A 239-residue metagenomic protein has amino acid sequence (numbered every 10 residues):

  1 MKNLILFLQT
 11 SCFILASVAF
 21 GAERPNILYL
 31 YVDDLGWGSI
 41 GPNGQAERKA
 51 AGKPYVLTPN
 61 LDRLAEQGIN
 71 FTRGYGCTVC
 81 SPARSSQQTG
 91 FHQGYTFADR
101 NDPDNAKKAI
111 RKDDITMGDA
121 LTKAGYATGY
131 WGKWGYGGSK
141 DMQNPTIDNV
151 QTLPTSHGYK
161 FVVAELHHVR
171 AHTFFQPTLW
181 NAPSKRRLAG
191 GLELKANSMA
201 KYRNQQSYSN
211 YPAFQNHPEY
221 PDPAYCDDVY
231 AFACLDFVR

Functional and structural regions predicted by a protein language model:
M1-L4: Positively charged n-region of N-terminal signal peptides that target proteins for export
F7-A16: Bacterial N-terminal signal peptides
F20-R239: Formylglycine-dependent sulfatase
